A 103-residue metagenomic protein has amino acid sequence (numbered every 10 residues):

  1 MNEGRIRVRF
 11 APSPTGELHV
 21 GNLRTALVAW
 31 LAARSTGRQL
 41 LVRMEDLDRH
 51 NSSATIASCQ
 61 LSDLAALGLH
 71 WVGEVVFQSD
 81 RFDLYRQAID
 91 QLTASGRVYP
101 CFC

Functional and structural regions predicted by a protein language model:
M1-C103: N-terminal Rossmann-like or analogous alpha/beta NTP/dinucleotide-binding catalytic cores that position adenine
